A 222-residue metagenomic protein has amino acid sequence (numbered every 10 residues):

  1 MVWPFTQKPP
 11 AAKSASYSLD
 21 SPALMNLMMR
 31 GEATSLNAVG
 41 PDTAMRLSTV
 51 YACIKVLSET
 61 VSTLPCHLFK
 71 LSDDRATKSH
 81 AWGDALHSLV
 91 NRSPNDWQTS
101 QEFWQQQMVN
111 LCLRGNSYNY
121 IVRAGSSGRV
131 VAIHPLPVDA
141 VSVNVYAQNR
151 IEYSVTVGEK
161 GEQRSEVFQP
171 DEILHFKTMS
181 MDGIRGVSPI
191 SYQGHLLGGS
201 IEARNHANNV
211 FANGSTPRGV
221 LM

Functional and structural regions predicted by a protein language model:
V2-M222: Structured, contiguous alpha/beta core segments that scaffold functional sites
